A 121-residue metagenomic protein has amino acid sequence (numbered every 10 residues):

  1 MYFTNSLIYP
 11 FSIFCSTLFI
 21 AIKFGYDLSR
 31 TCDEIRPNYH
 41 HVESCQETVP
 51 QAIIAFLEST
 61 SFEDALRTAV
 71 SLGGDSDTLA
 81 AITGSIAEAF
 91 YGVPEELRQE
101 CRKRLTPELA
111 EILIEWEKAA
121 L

Functional and structural regions predicted by a protein language model:
M1: Gly/Ser-rich oxyanion-binding loop with an adjacent helix/lid that shapes the negatively charged ligand pocket
T4-S6, P10-G73, L121: Accessory "access/gating" subregions that flank catalytic or transport cores
E47, A52-L121: Catalytic phosphate/nucleotide-handling subdomain of diverse soluble enzymes
